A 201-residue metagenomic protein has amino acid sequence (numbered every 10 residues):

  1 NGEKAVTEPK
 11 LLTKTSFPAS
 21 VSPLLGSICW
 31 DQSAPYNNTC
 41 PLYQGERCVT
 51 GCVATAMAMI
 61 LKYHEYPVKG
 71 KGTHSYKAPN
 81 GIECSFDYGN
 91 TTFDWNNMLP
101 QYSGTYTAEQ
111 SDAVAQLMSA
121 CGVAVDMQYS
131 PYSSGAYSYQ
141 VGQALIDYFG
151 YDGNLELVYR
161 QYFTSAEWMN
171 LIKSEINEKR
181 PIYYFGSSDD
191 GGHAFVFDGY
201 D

Functional and structural regions predicted by a protein language model:
N1-S134, S138, S188: Active-site-adjacent structural segments surrounding the nucleophilic cysteine of cysteine proteases and isopeptidases
Q143-D201: Active-site-adjacent substructure of cysteine-protease-like catalytic cores
